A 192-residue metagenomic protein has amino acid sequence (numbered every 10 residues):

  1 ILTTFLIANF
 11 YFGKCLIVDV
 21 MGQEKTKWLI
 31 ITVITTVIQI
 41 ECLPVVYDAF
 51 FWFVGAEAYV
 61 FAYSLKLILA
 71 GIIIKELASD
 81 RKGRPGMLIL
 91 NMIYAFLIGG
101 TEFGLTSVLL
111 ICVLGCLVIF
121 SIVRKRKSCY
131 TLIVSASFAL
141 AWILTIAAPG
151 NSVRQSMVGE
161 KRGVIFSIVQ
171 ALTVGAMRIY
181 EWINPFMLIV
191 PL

Functional and structural regions predicted by a protein language model:
I1, Y11, F53, E57 (+2 more regions): Transmembrane catalytic cores of multi-pass membrane glycosyltransferases and polysaccharide-assembly enzymes
L2-T26, I68: Transmembrane-helix motifs of polytopic, lipid-linked glycan transferases
F12-M21, C42-L43, I72-D80, L114-R126 (+1 more regions): Structural signal for the C-terminal ends of transmembrane alpha-helices and the immediately following loop
K14-V18, I40-F51, T145-S152: Juxtamembrane "helix-exit" motif on the non-cytosolic side of transmembrane helices
G22-V33, G83-L88, K127-S135: Membrane-interfacial loop-to-transmembrane alpha-helix junctions, especially the N-terminal start
K27-I74: Membrane-interface micro-motifs in multi-pass membrane enzymes
T35-L43, A95-G100, S137-A147: Aromatic-anchored segments of alpha-helical transmembrane domains
G86-L109: Membrane-interface alpha helices of multi-pass inner-membrane proteins
